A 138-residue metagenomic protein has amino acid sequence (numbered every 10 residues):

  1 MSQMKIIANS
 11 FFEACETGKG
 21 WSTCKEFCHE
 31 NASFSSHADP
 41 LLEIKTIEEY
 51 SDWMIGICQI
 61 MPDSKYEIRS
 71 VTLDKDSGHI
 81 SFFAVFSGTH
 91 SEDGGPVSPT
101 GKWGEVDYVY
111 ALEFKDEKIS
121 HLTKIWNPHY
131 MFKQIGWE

Functional and structural regions predicted by a protein language model:
M1-E138: C-terminal and inter-domain tail/linker signature
